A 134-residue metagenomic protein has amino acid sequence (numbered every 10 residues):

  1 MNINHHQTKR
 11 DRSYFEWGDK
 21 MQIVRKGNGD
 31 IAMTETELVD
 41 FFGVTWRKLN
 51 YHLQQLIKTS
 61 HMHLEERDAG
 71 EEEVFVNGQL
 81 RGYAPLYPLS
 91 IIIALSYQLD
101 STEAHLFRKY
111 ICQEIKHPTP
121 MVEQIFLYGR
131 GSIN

Functional and structural regions predicted by a protein language model:
M1-E37, F41-W46, E73-N134: Positively charged, aromatic-accented nucleic-acid-binding surfaces
F42, T59-S60: Residues at alpha-helix termini
R47, Y51: Key DNA-contact positions within bacterial/archaeal DNA-binding proteins
L53, I57: DNA major-groove recognition helix of helix-turn-helix
K58-T59, C112: Short, charged/polar low-complexity linear motifs in solvent-exposed/disordered segments
H61-V76: Short Lys/Arg-enriched helix C-cap and helix-to-coil transition segments that create basic nucleic-acid-contact patches
